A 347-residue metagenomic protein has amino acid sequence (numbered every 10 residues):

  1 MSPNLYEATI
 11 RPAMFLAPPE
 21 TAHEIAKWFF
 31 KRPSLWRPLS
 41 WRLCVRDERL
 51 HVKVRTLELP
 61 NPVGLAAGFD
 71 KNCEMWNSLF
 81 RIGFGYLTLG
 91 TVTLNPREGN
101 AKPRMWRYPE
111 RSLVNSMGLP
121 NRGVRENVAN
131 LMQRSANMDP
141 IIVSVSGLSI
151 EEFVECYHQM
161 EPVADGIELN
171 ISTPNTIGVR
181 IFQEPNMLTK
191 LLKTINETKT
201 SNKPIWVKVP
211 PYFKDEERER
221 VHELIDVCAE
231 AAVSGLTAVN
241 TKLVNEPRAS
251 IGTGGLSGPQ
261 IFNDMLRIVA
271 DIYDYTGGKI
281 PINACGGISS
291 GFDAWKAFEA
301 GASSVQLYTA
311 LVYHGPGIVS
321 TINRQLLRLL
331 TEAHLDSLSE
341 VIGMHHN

Functional and structural regions predicted by a protein language model:
M1-I141: N-terminal capping/small domains of soluble enzymes
P18, L65, L87, N127 (+7 more regions): Conserved, mostly hydrophobic/aromatic
K31-R32, R37-V45, R111-S116, P174-M187 (+1 more regions): Glycine/Thr-rich beta-alpha phosphate-binding loop at enzyme active sites
P62-G64, Y86, P140-S144, G166-E168 (+4 more regions): Structural preference for beta-strand elements that scaffold enzyme active sites
N72-L79, E152-M160, K214-E230, D274-G278 (+1 more regions): Catalytic cores of alpha/beta
T88-N95, N170-N175, G235-K242, I288 (+1 more regions): Glycine-rich phosphate-binding active-site loops on the catalytic face of alpha/beta enzymes
P96-R111, N245-G258, L311-D336: C-terminal helical cap(s) of enzyme catalytic domains, especially alpha/beta-barrels
V114-N115, N121-M138, E184-V207, T253-I280 (+2 more regions): Alpha-helix-loop-beta-strand connector modules within alpha/beta enzyme cores
